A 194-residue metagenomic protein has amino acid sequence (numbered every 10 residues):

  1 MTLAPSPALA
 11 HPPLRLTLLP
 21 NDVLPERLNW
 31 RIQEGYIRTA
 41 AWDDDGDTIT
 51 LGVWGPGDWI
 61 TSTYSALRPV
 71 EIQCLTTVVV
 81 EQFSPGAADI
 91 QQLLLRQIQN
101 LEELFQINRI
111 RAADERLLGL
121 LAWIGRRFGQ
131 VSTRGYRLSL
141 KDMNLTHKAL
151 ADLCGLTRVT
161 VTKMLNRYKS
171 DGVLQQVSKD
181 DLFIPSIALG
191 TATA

Functional and structural regions predicted by a protein language model:
M1-E34: Regulatory nucleotide-sensing modules
E26-W42, G55-G57: Glycine- and acidic-residue-biased ligand/ion/polar-headgroup-sensing regions
W42-D44, S65, F83-P85, K179 (+1 more regions): Surface loops and adjacent helix of pleckstrin homology
T50-L104: Cyclic-nucleotide recognition modules
Q92-L153: Polybasic "coupling" helices that flank or enter modular domains
G129-A194: Phosphate-/nucleic-acid-contacting segments
